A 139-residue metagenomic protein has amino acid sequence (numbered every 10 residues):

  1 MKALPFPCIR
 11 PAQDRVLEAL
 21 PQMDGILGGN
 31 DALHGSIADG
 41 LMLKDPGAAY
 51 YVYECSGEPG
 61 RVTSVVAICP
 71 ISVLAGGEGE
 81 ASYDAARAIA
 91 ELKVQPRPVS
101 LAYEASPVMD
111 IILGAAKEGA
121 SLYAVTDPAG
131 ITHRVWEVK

Functional and structural regions predicted by a protein language model:
M1-K139: A cross-family signal for N-terminal binding/gating loops and helix N-caps that shape access to the active site
